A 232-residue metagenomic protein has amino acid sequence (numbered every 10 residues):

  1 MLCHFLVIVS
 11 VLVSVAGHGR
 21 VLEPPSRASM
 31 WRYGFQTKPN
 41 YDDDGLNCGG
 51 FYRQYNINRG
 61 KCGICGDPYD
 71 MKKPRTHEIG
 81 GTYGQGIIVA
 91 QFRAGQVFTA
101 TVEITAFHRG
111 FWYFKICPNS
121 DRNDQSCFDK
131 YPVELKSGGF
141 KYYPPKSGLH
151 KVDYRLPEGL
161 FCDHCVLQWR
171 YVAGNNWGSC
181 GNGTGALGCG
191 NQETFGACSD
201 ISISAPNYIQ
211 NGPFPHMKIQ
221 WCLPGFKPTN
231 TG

Functional and structural regions predicted by a protein language model:
M1-G17: Cleavable N-terminal signal peptides of Sec/SRP-targeted secreted and luminal proteins
S14-G232: Structured recognition/catalytic domains enriched at protein termini, typified by the LPMO catalytic fold at the mature
